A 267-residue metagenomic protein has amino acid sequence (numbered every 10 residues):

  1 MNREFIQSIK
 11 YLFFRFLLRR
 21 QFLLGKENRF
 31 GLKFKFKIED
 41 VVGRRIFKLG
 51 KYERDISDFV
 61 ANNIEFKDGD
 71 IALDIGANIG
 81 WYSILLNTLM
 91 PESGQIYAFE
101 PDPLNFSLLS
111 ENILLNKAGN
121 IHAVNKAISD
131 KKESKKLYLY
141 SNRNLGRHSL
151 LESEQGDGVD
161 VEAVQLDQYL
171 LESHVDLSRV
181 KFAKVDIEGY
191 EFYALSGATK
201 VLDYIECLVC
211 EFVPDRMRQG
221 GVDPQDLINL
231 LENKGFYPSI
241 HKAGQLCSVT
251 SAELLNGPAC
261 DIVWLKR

Functional and structural regions predicted by a protein language model:
M1-R267: Phosphate/nucleotide-binding beta-alpha loop and adjacent structural elements of enzyme active sites
